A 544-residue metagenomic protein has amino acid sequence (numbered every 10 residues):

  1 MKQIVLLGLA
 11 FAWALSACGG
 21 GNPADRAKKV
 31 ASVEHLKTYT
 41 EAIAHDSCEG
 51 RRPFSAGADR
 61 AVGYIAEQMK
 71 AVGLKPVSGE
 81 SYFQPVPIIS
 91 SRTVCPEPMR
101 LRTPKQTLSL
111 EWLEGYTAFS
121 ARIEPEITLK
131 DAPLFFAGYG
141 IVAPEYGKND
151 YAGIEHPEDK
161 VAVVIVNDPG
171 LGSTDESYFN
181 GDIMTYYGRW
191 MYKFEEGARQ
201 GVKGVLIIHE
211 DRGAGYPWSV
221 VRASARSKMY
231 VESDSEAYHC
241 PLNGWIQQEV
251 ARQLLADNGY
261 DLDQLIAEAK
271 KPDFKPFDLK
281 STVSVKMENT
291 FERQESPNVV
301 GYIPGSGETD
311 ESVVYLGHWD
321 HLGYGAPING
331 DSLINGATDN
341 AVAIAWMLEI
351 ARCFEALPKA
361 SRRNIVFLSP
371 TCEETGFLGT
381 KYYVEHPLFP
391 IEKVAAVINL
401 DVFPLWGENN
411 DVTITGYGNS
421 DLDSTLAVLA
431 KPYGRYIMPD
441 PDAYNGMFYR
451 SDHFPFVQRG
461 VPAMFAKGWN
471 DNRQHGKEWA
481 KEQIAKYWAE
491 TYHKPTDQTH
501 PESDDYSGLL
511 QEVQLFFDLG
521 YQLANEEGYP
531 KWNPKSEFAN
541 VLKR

Functional and structural regions predicted by a protein language model:
L15-A17: C-terminal motif of bacterial Sec signal peptides marking the signal peptidase cleavage site
P23-V30, D46-A56, E97, A121-P125 (+8 more regions): Second-shell loop/turn segments in exported
A24, R102-T107, T117-I154, S235-G336 (+1 more regions): Soluble metallo-hydrolase cores and metallopeptidase-like ectodomains found primarily in the secretory/periplasmic
V30-C48, P53-P76, R100-P104, K160-Y187 (+1 more regions): Catalytic-core environment of secreted peptidases
E49-D175: Noncatalytic luminal/extracellular "stalk/propeptide" segments of secretory-pathway proteins
G115, E126-I127, E232-S233, Y238-D261 (+4 more regions): Metal-dependent peptidase/peptidase-like ectodomains
D182, Y186-G188, G213, G323 (+3 more regions): Acidic/histidine-rich catalytic neighborhood of metal-dependent amide-processing enzymes
R352, A356, G468-K543: His/Asp/Glu-rich mid-to-C-terminal helical/loop segments that flank catalytic regions of hydrolases
